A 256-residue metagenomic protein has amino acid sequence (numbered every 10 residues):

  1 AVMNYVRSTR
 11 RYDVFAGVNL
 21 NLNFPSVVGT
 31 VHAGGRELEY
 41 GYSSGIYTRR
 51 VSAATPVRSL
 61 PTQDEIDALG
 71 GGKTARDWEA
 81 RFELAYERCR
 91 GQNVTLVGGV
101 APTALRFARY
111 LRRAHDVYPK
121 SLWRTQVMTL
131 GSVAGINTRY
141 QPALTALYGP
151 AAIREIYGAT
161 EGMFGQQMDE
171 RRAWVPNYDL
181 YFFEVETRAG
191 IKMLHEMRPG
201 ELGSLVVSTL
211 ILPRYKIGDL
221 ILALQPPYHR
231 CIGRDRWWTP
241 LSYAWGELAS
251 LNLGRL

Functional and structural regions predicted by a protein language model:
A1-I191: Active-site phosphate/ATP/adenylate-binding loop shared across adenylate-forming ligases
V97, P199-L256: AMP-binding/adenylate-forming catalytic core of the ANL superfamily
W174, L180-I217: C-terminal amphipathic alpha-helical segment
